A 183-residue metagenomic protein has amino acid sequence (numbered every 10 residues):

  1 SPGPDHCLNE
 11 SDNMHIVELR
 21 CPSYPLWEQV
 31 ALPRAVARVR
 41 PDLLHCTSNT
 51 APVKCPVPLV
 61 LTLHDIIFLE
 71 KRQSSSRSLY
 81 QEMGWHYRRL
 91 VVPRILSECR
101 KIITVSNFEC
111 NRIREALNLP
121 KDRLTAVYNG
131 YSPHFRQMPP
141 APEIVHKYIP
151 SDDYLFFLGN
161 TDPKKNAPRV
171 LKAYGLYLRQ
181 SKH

Functional and structural regions predicted by a protein language model:
S1-H183: Carbohydrate transferase catalytic cores enriched for Leloir-type hexosyltransferases
